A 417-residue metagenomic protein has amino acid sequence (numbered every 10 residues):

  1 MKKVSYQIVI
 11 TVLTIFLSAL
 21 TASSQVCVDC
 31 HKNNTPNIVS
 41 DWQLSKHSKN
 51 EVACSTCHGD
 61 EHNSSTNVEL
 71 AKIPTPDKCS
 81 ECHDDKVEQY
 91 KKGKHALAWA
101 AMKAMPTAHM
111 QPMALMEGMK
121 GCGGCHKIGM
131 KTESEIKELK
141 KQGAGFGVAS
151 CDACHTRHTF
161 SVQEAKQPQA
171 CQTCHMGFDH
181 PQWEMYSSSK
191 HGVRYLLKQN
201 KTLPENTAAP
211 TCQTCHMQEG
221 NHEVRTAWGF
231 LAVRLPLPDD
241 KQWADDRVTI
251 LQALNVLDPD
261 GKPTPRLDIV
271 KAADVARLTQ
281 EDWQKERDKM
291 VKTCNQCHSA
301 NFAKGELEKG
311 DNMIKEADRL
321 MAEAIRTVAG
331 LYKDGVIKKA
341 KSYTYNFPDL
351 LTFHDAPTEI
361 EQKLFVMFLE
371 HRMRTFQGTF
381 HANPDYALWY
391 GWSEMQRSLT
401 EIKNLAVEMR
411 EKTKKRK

Functional and structural regions predicted by a protein language model:
M1-Y6: Positively charged n-region of N-terminal signal peptides that target proteins for export
V9-A19: Bacterial N-terminal signal peptides
T21-K417: Short sequence/structural segments immediately N-terminal
